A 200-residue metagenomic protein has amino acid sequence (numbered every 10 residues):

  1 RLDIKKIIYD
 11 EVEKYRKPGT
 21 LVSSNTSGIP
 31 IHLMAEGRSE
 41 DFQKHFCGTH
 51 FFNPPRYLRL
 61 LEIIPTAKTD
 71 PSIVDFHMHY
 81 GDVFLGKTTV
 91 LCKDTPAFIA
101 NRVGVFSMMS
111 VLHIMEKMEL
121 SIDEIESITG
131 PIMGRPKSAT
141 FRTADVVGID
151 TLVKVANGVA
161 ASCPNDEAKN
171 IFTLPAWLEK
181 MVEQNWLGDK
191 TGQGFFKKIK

Functional and structural regions predicted by a protein language model:
R1-K200: N-terminal glycine-rich phosphate-binding loop for ADP-containing cofactors
